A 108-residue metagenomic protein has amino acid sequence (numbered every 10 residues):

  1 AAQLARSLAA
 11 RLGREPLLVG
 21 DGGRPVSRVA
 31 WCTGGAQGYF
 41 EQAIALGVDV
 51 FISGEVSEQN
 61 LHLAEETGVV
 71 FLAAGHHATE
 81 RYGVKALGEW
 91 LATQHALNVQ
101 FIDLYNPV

Functional and structural regions predicted by a protein language model:
A1-V108: Hydrophobic structural segments
